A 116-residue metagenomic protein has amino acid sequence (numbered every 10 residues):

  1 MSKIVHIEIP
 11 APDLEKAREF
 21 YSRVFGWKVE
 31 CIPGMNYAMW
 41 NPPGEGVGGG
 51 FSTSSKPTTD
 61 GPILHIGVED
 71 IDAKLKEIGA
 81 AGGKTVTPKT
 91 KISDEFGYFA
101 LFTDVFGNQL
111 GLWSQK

Functional and structural regions predicted by a protein language model:
M1-R18, G46, G61-L64, S114-K116: N-terminal beta-strand motif that seeds the catalytic metal site of vicinal oxygen chelate
I9, E30, L75-K76, A80 (+1 more regions): Vicinal oxygen chelate
D13, D70, D104: Acidic active-site catalytic centers that drive phospho-/nucleotidyl reactions and related ester hydrolyses
Y21: Catalytic core of tubulin tyrosine ligase-like
K28-D60, Q109-S114: Conserved short beta-strand elements that form part of the metal-binding/catalytic scaffold of enzyme active sites
N36-A38, P62, F96-A100: Short beta-strand micro-motifs in enzyme catalytic cores
G44, G50, G61, H65-E77: Residue-level hotspots at or immediately adjacent to binding/recognition sites across diverse folds
